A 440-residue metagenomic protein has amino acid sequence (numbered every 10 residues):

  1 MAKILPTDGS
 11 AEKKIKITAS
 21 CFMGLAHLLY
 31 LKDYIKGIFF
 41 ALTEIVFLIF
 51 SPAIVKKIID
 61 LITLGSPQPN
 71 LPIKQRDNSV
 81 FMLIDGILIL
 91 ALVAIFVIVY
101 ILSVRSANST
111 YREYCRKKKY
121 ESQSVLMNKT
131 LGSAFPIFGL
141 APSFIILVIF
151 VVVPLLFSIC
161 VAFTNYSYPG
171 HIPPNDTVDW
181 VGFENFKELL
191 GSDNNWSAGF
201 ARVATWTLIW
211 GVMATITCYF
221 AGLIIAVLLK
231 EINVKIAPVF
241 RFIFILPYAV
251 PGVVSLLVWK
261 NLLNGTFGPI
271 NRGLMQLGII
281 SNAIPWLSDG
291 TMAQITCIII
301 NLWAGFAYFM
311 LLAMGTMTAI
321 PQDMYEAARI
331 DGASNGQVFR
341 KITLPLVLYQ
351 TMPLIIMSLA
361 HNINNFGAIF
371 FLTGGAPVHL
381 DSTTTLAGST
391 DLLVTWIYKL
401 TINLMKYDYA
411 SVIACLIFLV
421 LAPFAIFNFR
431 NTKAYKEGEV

Functional and structural regions predicted by a protein language model:
A2-G9, K14-I15, F22-L29, D33-G37 (+6 more regions): N-terminal signal-anchor/first transmembrane alpha helix
A11-A19, I54-I58, I62-L71: Intrinsically disordered, low-complexity, charge-biased terminal/linker regions in eukaryotic proteins
P52-I62, F135-V440: A structural signal for multi-pass alpha-helical bundles of membrane permease subunits that mediate small-molecule
P67-L92, G191-T205, I284, G290: Membrane-interface segments at the starts/ends of alpha-helical transmembrane spans
